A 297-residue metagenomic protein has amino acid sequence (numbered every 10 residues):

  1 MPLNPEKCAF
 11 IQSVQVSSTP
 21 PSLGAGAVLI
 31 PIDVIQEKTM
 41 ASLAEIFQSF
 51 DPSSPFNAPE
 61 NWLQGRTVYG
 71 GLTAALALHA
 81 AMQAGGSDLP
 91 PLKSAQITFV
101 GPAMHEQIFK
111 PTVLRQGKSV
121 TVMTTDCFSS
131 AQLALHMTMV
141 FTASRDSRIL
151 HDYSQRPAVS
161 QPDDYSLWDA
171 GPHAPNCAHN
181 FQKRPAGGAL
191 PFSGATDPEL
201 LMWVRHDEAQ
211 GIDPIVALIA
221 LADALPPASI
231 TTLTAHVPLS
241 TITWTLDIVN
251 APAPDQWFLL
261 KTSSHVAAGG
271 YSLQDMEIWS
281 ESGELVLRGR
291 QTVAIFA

Functional and structural regions predicted by a protein language model:
Q12-Q15, Q36: Low-complexity, intrinsically disordered or signal/transmembrane-proximal segments
G24-G26: Residue-identity detector for glycine
I32-A297: Terminal targeting signals and extreme-terminal segments of soluble enzymes
